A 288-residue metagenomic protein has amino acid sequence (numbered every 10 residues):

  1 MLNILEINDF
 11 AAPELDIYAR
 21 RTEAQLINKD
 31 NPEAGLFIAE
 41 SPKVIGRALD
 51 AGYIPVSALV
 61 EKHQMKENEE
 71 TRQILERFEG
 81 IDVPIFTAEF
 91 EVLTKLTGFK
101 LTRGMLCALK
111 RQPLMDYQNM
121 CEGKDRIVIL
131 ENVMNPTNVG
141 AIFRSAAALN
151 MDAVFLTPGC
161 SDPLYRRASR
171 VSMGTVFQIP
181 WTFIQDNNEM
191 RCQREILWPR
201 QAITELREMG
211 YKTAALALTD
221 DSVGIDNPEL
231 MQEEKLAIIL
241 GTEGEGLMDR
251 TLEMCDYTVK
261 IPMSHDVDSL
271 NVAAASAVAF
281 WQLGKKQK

Functional and structural regions predicted by a protein language model:
M1-Q73, C160-S161: Boundary-proximal intrinsically disordered activation/regulatory segments immediately upstream of a helical core
L2, G80, F86-T87, E91 (+1 more regions): RNA substrate-binding interface of SAM-dependent RNA methyltransferases
I7, F37, E131-N132, T157-P158 (+3 more regions): Glycine- and other small-residue-rich loops at beta-strand/loop junctions that grip anionic moieties
N68-I81, T251: Short, aromatic/basic amphipathic alpha-helical patches
L75-R77, R103-M105, V171-T175, M231-E234: Short, hinge-like loop/turn segments at secondary-structure boundaries
S145-L149, P163-F177, D249-K288: Structured adenosyl-cofactor binding patch, chiefly the S-adenosyl-L-methionine
A214-H265: Active-site/ligand-binding-proximal alpha/beta "capping" segment
